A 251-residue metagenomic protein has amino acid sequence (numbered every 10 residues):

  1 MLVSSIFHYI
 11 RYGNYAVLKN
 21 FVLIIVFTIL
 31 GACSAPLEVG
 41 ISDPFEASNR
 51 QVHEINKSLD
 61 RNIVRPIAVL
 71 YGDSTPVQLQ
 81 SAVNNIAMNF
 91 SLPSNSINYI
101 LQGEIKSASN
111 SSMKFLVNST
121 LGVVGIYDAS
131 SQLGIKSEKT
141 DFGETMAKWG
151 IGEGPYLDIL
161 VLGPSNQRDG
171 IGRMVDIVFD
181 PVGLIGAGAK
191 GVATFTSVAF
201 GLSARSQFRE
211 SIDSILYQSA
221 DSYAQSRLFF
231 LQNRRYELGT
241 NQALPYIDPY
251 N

Functional and structural regions predicted by a protein language model:
M1-V17: N-terminal secretory signal peptides that target proteins for export/translocation
L18-V26: Sec-dependent signal peptide recognition, specifically the positively charged N-region followed immediately by
P36, E46, E144, W149-N251: A structured, mid-to-C-terminal "fold-capping" secondary-structure block
G40-L70: Post-signal peptide N-terminal segment of mature Sec-exported envelope proteins
R61-N89: N-terminal, post-signal-peptide region of Sec/Tat-exported proteins
N89-Q167: Mid-length scaffold segments of soluble, non-membrane domains
